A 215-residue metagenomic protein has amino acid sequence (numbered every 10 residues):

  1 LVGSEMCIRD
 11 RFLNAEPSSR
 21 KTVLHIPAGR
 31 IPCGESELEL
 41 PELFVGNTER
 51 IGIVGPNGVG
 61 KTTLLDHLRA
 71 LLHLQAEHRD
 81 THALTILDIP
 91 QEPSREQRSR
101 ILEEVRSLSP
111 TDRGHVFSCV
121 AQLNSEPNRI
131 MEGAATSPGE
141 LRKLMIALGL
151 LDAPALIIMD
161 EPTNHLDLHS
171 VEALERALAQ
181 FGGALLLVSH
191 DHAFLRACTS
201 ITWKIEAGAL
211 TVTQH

Functional and structural regions predicted by a protein language model:
L1-I8: Short, small-residue-biased leader/transition segments that mark boundaries at the very start of proteins
E16-H215: ABC ATP-binding cassette signature C-motif
